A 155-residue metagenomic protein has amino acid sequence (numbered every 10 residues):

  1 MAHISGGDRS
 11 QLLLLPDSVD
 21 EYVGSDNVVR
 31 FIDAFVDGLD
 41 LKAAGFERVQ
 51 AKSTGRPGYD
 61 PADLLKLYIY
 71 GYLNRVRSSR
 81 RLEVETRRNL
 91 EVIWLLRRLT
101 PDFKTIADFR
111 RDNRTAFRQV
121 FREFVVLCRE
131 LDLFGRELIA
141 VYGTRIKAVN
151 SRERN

Functional and structural regions predicted by a protein language model:
M1-G38: Charged, often Cys/His-bearing segments associated with DNA-binding zinc-finger transcription factors
H3-G7, S79-R81, Q119-E123: Short, motif-level signal for alpha-helix interfacial/capping segments enriched in acidic residues and aromatics/proline
S10-L15, K42-F46, P101-F103: Short acidic (Asp/Glu) and glycine-rich catalytic loops that position anionic groups and cofactors
Q11-L14, N89, R129: Short hydrophobic/aromatic segments of transmembrane alpha-helices and their interfaces
Y22, F31-G38, Y70, E85 (+2 more regions): Generic, well-ordered alpha-helical scaffold segments in large soluble proteins
S25-I69, N74: Basic, short loop/linker segments at the boundary and entry of helix-turn-helix/winged-helix-like folds
R56-F117: Short, positively charged, Gly/Tyr-enriched micro-motifs that form contact patches at catalytic or ligand/partner
I93-N155: Active-site- or DNA-interface-adjacent structural scaffold in DNA-acting proteins
